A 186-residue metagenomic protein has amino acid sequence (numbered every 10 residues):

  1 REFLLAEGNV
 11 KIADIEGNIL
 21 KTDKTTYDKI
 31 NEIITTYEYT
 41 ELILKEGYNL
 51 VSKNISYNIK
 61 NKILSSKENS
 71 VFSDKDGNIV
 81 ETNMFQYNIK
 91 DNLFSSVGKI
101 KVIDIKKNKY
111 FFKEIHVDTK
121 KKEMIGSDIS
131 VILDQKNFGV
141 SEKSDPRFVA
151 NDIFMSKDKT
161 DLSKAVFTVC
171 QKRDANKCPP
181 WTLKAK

Functional and structural regions predicted by a protein language model:
R1-K186: Structural signature for solvent-exposed beta-strand/loop edge elements and short helix-capping sites, enriched
